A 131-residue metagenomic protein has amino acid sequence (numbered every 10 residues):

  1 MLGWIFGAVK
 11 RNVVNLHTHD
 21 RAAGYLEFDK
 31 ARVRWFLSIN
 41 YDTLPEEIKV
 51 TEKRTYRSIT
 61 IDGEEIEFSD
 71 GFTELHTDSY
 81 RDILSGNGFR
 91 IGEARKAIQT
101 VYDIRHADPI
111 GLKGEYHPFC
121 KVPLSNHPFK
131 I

Functional and structural regions predicted by a protein language model:
M1-L44, G92-Q99, V122: Rossmann-like dinucleotide-binding domain that binds NAD(P)(H)
W4-I5, I59, I83: Alpha-helix C-terminal capping segments
F6, Y25-F28, F36, F68 (+4 more regions): Phenylalanine-focused residue identity feature
T18-H76: C-terminal substrate-binding/catalytic lobe of Rossmann-fold NAD(P)-dependent oxidoreductases
R81-I131: C-terminal helix-rich "cap/oligomerization" subdomain common to oxidoreductases
